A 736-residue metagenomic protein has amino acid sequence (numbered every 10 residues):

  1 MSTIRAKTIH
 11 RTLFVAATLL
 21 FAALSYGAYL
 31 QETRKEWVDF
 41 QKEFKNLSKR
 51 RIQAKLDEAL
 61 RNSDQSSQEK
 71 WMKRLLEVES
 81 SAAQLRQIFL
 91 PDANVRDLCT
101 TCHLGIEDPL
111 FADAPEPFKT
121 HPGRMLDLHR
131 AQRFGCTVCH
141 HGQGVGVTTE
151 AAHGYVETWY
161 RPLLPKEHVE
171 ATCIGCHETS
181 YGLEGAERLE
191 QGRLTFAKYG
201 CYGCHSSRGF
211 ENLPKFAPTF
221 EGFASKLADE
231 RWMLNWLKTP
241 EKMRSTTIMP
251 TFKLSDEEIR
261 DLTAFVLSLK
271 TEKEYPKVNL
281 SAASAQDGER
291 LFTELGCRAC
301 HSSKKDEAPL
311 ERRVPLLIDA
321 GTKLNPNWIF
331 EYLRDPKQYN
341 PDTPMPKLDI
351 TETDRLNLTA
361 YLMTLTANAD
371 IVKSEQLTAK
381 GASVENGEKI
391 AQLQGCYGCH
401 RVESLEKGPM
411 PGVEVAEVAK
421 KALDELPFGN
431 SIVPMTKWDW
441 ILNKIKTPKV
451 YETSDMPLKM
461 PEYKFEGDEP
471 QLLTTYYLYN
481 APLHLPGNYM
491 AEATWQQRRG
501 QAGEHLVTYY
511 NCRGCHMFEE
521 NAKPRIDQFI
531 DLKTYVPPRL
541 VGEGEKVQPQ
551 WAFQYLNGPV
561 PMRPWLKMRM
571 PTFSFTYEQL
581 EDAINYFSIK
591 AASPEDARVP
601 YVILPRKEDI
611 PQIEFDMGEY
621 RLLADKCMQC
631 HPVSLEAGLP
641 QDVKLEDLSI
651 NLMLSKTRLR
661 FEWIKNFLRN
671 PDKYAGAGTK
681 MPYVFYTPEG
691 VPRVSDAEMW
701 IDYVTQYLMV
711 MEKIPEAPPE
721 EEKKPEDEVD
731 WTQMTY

Functional and structural regions predicted by a protein language model:
M1-A17: N-terminal positive-inside, membrane-proximal cytosolic segments immediately preceding the first
T12-A28: Hydrophobic membrane-insertion alpha-helices, especially the h-region of bacterial N-terminal signal peptides
A17, K45-D64: N-terminal alpha-helical interaction blocks
Q31-R50: Alpha-helical transmembrane signal-anchor/signal-peptide segments
K55-V95, F111-A112, P117-H129, T158-P165 (+6 more regions): Electrostatic cytochrome c docking/interface patches
R96, P122-G175, S180-E187, L194 (+5 more regions): Extracytoplasmic electron-transfer domains, predominantly the class I c-type cytochrome c fold
C99, C136-C139, C173, C201 (+4 more regions): Short cysteine-rich clusters marking metal-coordination/redox-active sites
G105, G142, T179, S207-R208 (+4 more regions): Cys/His-rich metal-chelating microdomains
